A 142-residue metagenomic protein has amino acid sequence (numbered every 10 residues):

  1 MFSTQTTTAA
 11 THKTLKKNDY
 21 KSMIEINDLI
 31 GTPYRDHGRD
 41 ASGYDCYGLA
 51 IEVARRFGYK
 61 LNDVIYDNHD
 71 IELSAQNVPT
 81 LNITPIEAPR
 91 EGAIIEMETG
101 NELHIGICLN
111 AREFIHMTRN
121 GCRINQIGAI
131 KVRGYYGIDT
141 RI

Functional and structural regions predicted by a protein language model:
F2, K16-Y20, V64-I130, D139-I142: ...with weaker cross-activation on analogous glycine-rich loops/strands in unrelated enzymes
Q5-A10: Compositionally biased low-complexity segments, especially N-terminal hydrophobic helices that form the hydrophobic
K16-Y34, D40: N-terminal intrinsically disordered, low-complexity, charge/repeat-rich segments that act as generic
D36-G38, D63-I65: Surface-exposed patches in mature extracellular/periplasmic domains of secreted proteins
G38-F57: Active-site nucleophilic cysteine motif
G58-N62: Phosphate-handling active-site elements
